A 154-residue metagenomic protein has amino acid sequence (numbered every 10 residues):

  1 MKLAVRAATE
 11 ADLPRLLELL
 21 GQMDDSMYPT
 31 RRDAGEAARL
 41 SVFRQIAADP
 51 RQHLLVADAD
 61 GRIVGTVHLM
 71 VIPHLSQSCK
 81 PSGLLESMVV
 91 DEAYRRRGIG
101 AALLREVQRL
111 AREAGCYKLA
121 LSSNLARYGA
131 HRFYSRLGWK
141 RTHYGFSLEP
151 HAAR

Functional and structural regions predicted by a protein language model:
M1-P14, A153-R154: Conserved N-terminal entry element of GNAT/NAT acetyltransferase domains
D24-V42: Conserved GNAT-fold acetyl-CoA-binding loop/helix
R44-V56, L84, K140: A short helix-loop-beta-strand connector motif used in the catalytic cores of GNAT acetyltransferases and, in some
V56, R62-V71, V89: Conserved beta-strand in the GNAT
H74-L85, R95, T142: A conserved beta-turn-beta hairpin within the catalytic core of GNAT-like acetyltransferases that forms part
L85, L119-S123: Conserved hydrophobic beta-strand within the GNAT/NAT acetyltransferase core sheet that lines the active-site cleft
E86-V90, R96-R109, R136: Conserved acetyl-CoA-binding loop-helix of GNAT-fold acetyltransferases
A101, E113, Y117, L125-Y144 (+1 more regions): Conserved active-site alpha-helix within GNAT-family acetyltransferase domains
